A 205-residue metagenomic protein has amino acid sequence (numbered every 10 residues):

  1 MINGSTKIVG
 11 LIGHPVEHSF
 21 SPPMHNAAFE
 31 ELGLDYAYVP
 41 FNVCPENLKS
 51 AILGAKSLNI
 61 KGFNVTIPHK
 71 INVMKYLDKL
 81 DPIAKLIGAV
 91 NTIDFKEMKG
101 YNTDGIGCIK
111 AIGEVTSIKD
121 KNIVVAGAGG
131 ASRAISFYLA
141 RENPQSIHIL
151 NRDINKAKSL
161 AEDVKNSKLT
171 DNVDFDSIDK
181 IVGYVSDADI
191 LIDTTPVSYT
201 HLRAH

Functional and structural regions predicted by a protein language model:
I2-T116: Phosphate/diphosphate ligand-binding glycine-rich loop within oxidoreductases
G13, K121-A140: Glycine-rich adenosine-cofactor-binding loop
P68, T195-P196: Short glycine-/small-residue-rich Rossmann-like dinucleotide-binding loops
R141-S146: Conserved S-adenosyl-L-methionine
I147-V164: NAD(P)-binding Rossmann-fold cofactor-contacting core
A188: An anion/phosphate-binding loop that grips the pyrophosphate of nucleotide cofactors and donors
T200-H205: Conserved small/polar residues in nucleotide/adenosyl-binding loops
